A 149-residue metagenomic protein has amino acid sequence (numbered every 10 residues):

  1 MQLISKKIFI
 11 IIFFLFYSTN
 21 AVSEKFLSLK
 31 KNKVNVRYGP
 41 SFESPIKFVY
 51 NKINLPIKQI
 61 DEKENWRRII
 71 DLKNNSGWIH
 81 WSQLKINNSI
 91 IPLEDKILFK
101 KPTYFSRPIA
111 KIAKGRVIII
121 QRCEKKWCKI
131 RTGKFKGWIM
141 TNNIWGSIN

Functional and structural regions predicted by a protein language model:
M1-F9: Bacterial N-terminal signal peptides that target proteins for export
I10-I11, A21-V22: Cleavable N-terminal signal peptides
F16-T19: N-terminal signal peptide c-region/cleavage motif recognized by signal peptidases
E24-K31, P40-F42, I46-K52, P56-E64 (+3 more regions): Boundary regions of SH3-family modules and the immediately adjacent low-complexity/disordered segments in eukaryotic
E62-N65, E124-K126: Short, charged beta-turn/beta-strand-edge "cap" motif at the junction between a beta-strand and an adjacent loop
A113-K114: Acidic, glycine-rich flexible loop segments
